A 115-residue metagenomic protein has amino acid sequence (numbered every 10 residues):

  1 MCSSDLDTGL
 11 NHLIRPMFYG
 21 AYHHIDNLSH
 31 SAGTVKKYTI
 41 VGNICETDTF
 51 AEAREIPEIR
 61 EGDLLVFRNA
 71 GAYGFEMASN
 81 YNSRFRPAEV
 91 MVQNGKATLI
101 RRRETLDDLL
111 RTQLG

Functional and structural regions predicted by a protein language model:
M1-G115: Charged (often Lys/Glu-rich) extended helix/loop segments that serve as interaction or gating elements
